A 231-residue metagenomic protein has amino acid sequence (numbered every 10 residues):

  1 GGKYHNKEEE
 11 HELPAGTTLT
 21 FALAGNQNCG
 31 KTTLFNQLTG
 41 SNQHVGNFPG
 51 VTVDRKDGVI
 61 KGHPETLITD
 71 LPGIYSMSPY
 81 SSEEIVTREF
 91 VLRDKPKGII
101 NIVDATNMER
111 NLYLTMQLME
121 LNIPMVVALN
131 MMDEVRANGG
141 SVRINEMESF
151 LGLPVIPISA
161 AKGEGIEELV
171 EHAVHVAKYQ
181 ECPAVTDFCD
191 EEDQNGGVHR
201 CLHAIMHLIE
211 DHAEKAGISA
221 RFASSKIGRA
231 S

Functional and structural regions predicted by a protein language model:
G1-S76, D94: Conserved G1/Walker A P-loop phosphate-binding module
A22, L34-F35, V53, I68-D70 (+5 more regions): Residue-level signature of catalytic and energy-coupling elements of molecular machines, predominantly ATP/GTP-dependent
S41, G50, G73-I74, A105-E109 (+2 more regions): Conserved nucleotide-binding/hydrolysis micro-motifs of P-loop NTPases
P49-K56, L67, P79, E83-V86 (+6 more regions): Helical mechanochemical/support elements of P-loop NTPase systems and associated helical scaffolds
I60-H63, V86-V155: Conserved C-terminal guanine-recognition region of P-loop GTPase G domains, centered on the G4
E134-D190: Canonical P-loop GTPase G-domain recognition
T186-K226: Charged, amphipathic alpha-helical segments characteristic of ABC-type P-loop ATPases involved in chromosome
A230-S231: Conserved small/polar residues in nucleotide/adenosyl-binding loops
